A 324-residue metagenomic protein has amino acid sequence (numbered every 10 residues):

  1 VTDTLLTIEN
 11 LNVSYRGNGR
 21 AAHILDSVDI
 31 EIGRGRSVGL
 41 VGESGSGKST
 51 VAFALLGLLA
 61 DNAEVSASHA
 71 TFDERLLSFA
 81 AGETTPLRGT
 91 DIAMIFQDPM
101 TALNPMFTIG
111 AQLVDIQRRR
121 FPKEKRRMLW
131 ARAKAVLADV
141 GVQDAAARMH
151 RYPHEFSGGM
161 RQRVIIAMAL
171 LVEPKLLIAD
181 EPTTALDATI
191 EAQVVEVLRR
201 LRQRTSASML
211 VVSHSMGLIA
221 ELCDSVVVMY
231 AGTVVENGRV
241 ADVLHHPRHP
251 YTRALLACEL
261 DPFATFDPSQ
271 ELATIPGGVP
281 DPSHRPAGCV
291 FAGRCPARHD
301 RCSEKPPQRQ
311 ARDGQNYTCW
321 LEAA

Functional and structural regions predicted by a protein language model:
E43, I178, P182, L186-F266: P-loop NTP-binding/switch modules centered on Walker-like glycine-rich loops
H69-P86, V243: ABC ATPase NBD Q-loop/coupling interface
R127-A147, L256-A257: Conserved ABC ATPase "signature" region
R151-F156, M160: Conserved ABC ATPase signature
L171-K175: A short, proline-enriched helix->beta-strand linker immediately N-terminal to the Walker B motif in ABC-type P-loop
R239-A324: Charged, flexible cofactor/metal-binding loops and thiol motifs
